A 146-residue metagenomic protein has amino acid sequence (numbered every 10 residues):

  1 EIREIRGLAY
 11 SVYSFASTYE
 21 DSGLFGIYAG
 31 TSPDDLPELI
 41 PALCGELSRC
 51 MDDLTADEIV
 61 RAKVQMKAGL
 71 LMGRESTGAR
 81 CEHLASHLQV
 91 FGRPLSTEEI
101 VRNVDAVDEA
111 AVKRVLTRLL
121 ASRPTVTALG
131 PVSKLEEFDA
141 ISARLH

Functional and structural regions predicted by a protein language model:
L8-A9, Y13-G73, A111, S142-H146: M16/insulysin-pitrilysin zinc metalloprotease superfamily fold
R49, A62, K67-H146: C-terminal regions of mature proteins
